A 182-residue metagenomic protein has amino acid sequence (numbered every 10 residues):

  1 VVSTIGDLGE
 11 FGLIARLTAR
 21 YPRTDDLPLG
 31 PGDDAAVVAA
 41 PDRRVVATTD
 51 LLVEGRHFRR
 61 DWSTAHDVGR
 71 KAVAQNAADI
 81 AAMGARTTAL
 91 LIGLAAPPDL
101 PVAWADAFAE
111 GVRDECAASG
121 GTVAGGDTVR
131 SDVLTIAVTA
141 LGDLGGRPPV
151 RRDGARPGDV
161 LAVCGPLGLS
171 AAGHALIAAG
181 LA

Functional and structural regions predicted by a protein language model:
V1-A182: Helix-biased detector of long, well-ordered alpha-helical tracts
